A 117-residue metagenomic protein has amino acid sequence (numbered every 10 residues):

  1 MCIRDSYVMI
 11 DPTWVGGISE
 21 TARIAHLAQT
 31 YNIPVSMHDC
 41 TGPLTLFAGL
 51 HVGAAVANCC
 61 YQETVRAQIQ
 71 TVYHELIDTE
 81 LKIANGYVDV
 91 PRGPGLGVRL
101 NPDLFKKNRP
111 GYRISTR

Functional and structural regions predicted by a protein language model:
R4-Y87, P91: Shared catalytic-loop signature of beta/alpha-barrel
T71, I77-R117: C-terminal extensions of enzymes
